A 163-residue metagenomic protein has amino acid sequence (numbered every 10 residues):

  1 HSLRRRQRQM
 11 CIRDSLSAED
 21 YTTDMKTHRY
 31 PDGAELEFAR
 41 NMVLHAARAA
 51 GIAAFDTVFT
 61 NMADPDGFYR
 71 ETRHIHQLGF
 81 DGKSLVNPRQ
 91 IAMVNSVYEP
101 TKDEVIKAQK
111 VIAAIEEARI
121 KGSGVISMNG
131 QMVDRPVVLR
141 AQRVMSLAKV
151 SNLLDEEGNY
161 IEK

Functional and structural regions predicted by a protein language model:
H1-I12: Single conserved hydrophobic/aromatic residue that forms the stacking wall/gate of nucleotide- or nucleobase-binding
R13, G51-F55, D81-G82, V125: Structural preference for beta-strand elements that scaffold enzyme active sites
R13-Y21, V43, G82-V86: Non-cysteine beta-strand/loop elements that form the S-adenosyl-L-methionine
M25-L36, Y98, K102: Glycine-rich tight-turn/loop motif centered on a GG-T
R29-Y30, T57-D66: Active-site mouth loops of central-metabolism enzymes
E37-G51: Alpha-helix-loop-beta-strand connector modules within alpha/beta enzyme cores
A54-F55, M62, N95-E157, I161-K163: C-terminal alpha-helical cap/extension of soluble enzyme domains
D66-D81, V138, Q142: Short, electropositive alpha-helical surface patch
